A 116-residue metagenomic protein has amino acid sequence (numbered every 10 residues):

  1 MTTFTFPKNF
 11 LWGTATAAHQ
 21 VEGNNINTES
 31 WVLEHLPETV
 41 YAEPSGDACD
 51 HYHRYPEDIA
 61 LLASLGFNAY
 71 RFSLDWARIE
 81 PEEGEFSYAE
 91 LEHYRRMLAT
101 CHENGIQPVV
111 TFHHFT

Functional and structural regions predicted by a protein language model:
M1-F67: N-terminal carbohydrate-binding accessory modules
E22-N25, I59-T116: Substrate-binding cleft and catalytic face of glycoside hydrolase catalytic domains, especially the flexible beta-alpha
